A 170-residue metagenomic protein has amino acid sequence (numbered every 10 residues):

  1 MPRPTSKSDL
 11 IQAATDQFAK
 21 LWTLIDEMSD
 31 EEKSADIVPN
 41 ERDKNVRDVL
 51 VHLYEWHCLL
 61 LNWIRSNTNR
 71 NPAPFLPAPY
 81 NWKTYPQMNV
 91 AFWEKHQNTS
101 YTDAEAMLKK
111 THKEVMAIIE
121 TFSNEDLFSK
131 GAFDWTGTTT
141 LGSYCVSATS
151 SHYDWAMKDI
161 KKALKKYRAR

Functional and structural regions predicted by a protein language model:
M1-K20: Extreme N-terminal tail/first-helix region
R3-K7, W93-N98, T138-G142: A short, mixed-charge helix-start or loop-turn motif at secondary-structure junctions
L10, V38, W93, A104 (+1 more regions): Generic anion/oxyanion-binding catalytic loop in active/binding sites
A14-D48: Long, hydrophobic N-terminal alpha-helical segment
F18-S29, H57-R65, K109-S123, D154-M157 (+1 more regions): Structural signal for well-ordered, non-membrane alpha-helices
A35-Q87, L127-R170: Short, contiguous alpha-helical
K83-F128: Acidic/histidine-rich alpha-helical segments that form the ligand environment of transition-metal centers
